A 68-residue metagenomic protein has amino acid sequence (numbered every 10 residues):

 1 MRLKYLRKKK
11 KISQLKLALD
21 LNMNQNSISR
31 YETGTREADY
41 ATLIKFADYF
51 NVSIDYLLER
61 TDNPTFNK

Functional and structural regions predicted by a protein language model:
R2-D20, K45: Short basic helix-loop element that most often maps to the first helix and adjoining turn of HTH DNA-binding modules
L3, L17-A18, I28-Y31, L57: Conserved hydrophobic/aromatic packing and binding residues within compact polymer-binding modules
K9, L58-K68: Short, charged recognition helix plus adjacent turn of helix-turn-helix-like nucleic-acid-binding domains
K9, T35-A38, Y49: Helix-turn-helix/winged-helix DNA-binding modules
N22-E37: Recognition helix of helix-turn-helix/homeodomain-like DNA-binding domains that insert into the DNA major groove
G34, K45, N63: Alpha-helical DNA-recognition elements
A41-Y56: DNA major-groove recognition helix of helix-turn-helix/homeodomain DNA-binding modules
